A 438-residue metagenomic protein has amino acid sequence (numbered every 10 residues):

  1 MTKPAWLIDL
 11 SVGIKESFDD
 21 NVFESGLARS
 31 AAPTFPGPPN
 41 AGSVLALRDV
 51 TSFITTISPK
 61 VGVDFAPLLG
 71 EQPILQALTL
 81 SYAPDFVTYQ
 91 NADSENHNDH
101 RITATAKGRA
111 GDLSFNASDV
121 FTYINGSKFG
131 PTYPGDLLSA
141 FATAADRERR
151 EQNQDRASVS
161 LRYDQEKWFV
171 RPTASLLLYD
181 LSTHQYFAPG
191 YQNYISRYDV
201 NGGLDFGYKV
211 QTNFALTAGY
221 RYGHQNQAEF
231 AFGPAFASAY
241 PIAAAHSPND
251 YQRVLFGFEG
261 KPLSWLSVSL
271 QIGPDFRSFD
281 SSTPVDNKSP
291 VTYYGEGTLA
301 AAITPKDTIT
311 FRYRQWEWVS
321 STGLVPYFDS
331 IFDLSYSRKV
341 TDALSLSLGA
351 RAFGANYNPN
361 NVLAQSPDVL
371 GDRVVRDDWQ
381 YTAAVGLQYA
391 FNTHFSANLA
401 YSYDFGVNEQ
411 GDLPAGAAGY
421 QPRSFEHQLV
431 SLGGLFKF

Functional and structural regions predicted by a protein language model:
M1-F438: Gram-negative and organellar
